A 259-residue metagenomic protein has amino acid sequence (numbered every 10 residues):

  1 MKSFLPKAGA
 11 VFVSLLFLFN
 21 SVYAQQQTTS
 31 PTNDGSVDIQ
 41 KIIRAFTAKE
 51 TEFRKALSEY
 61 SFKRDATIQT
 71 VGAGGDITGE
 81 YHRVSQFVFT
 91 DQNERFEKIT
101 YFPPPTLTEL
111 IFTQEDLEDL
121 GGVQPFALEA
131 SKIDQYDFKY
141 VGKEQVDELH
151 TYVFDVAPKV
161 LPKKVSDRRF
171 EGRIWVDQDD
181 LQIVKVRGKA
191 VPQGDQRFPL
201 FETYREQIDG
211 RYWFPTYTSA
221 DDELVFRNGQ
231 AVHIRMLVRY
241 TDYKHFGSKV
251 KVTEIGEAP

Functional and structural regions predicted by a protein language model:
M1-K7: N-terminal secretory signal peptides that target proteins for export/translocation
G9-N20: Bacterial N-terminal signal peptides
Q25-F170, Q178-K185, A190-P199, Q207-P215 (+1 more regions): Structured extracytoplasmic
